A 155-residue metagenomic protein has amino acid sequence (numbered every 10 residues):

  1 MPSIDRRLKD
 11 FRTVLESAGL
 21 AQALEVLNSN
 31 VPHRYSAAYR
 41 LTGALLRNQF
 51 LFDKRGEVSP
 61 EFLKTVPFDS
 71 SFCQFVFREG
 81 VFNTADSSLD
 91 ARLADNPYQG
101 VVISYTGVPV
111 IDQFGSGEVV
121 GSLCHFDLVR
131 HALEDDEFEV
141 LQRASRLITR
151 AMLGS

Functional and structural regions predicted by a protein language model:
M1-P67, R143, G154-S155: Intrinsically disordered, low-complexity terminal regulatory regions
N30, P97-I103: Short loop/turn motifs at secondary-structure junctions and domain boundaries
Y35, G107, S122: Short hydrophobic/aromatic beta-strand element in the GNAT-like acyltransferase core that lines or flanks the acyl-donor
L41-L46, E57-P97: Regulatory sensory and allosteric helical modules in signal-transduction proteins and certain transcription factors
G43, R55, Q113, L128-R130: Short coil/turn motifs at secondary-structure junctions
S104-F114: A short, aliphatic-rich beta-strand micro-motif
S116-V119: Glycine-rich acetyl-CoA-binding "A-motif" of GNAT/NAT acetyltransferases
G121, F126-S155: Juxtadomain coupling helices with adjacent low-complexity linkers
